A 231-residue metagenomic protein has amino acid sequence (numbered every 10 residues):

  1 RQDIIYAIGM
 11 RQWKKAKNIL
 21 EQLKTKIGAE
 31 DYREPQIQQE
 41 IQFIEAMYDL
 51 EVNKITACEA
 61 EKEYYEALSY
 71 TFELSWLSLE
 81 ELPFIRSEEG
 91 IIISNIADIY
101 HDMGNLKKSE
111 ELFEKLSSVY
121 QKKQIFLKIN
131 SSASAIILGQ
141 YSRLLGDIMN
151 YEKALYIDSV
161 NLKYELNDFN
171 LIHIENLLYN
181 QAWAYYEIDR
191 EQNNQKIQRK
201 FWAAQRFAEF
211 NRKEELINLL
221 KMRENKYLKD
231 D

Functional and structural regions predicted by a protein language model:
Q2-V52: Helix-turn-helix/homeodomain-like alpha-helical modules used for DNA recognition and transcription-factor dimerization
Q2-Y6, I37-Y48, E88-N95, A133-Q140 (+2 more regions): "A position-specific structural signal for the A-helix of alpha-solenoid helical repeats
I4-A16, M47-E63, I96-E111, S142-A154 (+2 more regions): Short coil/turn connectors between adjacent alpha-helices in alpha-solenoid helical repeat scaffolds
K17-E30, K62-L77, E114-I125, L155 (+2 more regions): Amphipathic alpha-helical segments of tetratricopeptide repeats
R33-I37, E81-E88, K108, F126-I136 (+4 more regions): Structural signature of alpha-solenoid helical repeat junctions
Q39-E80: Hydrophobic alpha-helical segments and helix pairs
N95-H173, E187: Alpha-helical adaptor scaffolds
R143-D231: Long, low-complexity regulatory tails in eukaryotic proteins
